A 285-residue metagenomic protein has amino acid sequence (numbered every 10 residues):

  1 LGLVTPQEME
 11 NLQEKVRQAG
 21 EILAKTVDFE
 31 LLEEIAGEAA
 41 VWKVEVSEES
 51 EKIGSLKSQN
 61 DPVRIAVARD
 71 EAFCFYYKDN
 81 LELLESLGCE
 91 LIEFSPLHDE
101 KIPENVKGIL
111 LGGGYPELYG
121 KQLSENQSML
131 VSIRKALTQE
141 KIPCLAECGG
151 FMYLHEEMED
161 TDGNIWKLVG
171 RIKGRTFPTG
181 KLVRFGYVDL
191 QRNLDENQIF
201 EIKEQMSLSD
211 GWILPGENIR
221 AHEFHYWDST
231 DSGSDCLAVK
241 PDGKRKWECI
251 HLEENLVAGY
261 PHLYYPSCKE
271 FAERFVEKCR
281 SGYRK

Functional and structural regions predicted by a protein language model:
L1-E51: Internal gly/pro-rich beta-alpha loop/helix module that stabilizes soluble enzyme cofactors or their anionic handles
G20, A68-E71, Y260-P261: Structural motif
K25-T26, F73-S86, E90, P178 (+1 more regions): C-terminal and late-domain segments of enzyme folds
Q59-D61: Nucleotide phosphate-binding/pyrophosphate-handling subdomain across enzymes that bind or process nucleotide phosphates
V63-E125, V131-A136: Phosphate-binding active sites in nucleotide-utilizing proteins
R64-V67, E93, L110, A146 (+3 more regions): Structured core elements
P116-E201: Cysteine-nucleophile active-site neighborhood
